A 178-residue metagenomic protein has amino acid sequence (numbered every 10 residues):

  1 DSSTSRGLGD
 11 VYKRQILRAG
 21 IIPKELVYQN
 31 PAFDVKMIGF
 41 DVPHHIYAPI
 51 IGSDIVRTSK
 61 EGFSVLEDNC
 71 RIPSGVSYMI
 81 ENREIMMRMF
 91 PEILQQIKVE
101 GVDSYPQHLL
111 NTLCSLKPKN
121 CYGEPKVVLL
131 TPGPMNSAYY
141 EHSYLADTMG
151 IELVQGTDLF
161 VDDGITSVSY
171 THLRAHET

Functional and structural regions predicted by a protein language model:
D1-Y12, H172-E177: Single conserved hydrophobic/aromatic residue that forms the stacking wall/gate of nucleotide- or nucleobase-binding
S5-A32: Low-complexity, highly charged intrinsically disordered N-terminal segments that act as targeting/localization
G7, I51-G52, E141: Short, hydrophobic/aromatic alpha-helical segments in well-folded domains
A19, M37-G39, Y47-A48, N69 (+2 more regions): Generic secondary-structure boundary/loop-capping signal
E25-V42, N136-D147: Short, charged low-complexity intrinsically disordered segments located at boundaries of structured domains
D34-G52, D162-V168: Flexible, glycine/threonine-enriched loop-and-boundary segments that flank and lead into catalytic domains of large
R57-S64, D68-E177: ATP-binding N-terminal substructure of ATP-dependent carboxylate-amine bond-forming enzymes
